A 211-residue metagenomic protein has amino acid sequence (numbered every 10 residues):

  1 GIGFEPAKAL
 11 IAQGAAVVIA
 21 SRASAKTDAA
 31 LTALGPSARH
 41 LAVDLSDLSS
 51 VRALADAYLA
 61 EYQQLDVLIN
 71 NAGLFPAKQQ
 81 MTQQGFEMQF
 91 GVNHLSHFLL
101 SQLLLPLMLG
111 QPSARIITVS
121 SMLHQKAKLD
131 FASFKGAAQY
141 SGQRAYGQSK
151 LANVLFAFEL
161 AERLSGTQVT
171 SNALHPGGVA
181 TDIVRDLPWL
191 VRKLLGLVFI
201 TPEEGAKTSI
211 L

Functional and structural regions predicted by a protein language model:
G1-A180, V184-R185: Rossmann-fold NAD(P)H-dependent dehydrogenase/reductase core
V51, S149, A173, K193-L211: C-terminal helical subdomain
Q80, K128, R192, F199-I200: Mixed-charge, polar/low-complexity N-terminal
G136-A137, W189-G196: A short C-terminal helix-loop "cap" of Rossmann-like NAD(P)-dependent dehydrogenase/epimerase domains
